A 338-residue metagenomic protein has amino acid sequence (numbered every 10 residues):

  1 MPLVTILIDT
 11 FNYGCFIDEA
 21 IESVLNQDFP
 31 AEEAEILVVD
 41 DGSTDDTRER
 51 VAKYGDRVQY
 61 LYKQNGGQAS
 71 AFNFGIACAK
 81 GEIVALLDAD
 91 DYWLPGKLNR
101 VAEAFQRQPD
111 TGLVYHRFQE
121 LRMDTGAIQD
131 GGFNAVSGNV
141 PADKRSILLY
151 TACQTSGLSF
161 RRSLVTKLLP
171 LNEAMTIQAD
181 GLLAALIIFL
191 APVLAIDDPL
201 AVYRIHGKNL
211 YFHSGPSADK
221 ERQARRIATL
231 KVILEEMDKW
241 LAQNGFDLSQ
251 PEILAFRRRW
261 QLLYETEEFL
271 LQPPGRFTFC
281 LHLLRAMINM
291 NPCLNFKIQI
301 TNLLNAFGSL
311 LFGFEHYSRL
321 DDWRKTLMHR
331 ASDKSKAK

Functional and structural regions predicted by a protein language model:
Y13-Q27: Short, well-formed alpha-helical segments that are part of the catalytic scaffolds of diverse glycosyltransferases
S23, D40-E49, D88: A conserved acidic beta->alpha catalytic loop
D46, D91-A104: Acidic donor-binding/catalytic loop of UDP-sugar-dependent glycosyltransferases, especially processive GT2
K63-A79: Glycine-rich, basic loop-to-helix element that forms the pyrophosphate-binding segment of sugar-nucleotide handling
Q68, L98-L164, G245: Flexible acidic/His/Gly-enriched loops in nucleotide-sugar-dependent glycosyltransferase catalytic domains
V84: Short aromatic/hydrophobic "clamp" motif used to bind/position activated sugar donors
G138-S217: Conserved nucleotide-sugar donor-binding catalytic segment
I177, R204-K338: C-terminal subregions of glycosyltransferases and related glycan-biosynthesis enzymes
